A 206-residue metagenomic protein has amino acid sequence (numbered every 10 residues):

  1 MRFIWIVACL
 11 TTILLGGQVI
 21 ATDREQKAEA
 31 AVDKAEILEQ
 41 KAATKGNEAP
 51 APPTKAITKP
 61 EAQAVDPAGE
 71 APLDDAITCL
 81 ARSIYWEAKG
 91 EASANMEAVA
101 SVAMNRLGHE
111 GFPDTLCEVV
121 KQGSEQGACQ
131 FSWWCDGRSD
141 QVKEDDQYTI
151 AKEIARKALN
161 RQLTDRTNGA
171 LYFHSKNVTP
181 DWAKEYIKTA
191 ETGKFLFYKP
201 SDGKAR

Functional and structural regions predicted by a protein language model:
R2-A8: Sec-dependent signal peptide recognition, specifically the positively charged N-region followed immediately by
I13: Localized chelating/binding microdomains that coordinate divalent metal ions or stabilize phosphate-bearing
G16-Q18: N-terminal signal peptide c-region/cleavage motif recognized by signal peptidases
T22-E25, P50, T54-R206: Bacterial extracytoplasmic/cell-wall-associated proteins, especially those involved in peptidoglycan
D23-Q40: Short N-terminal segments immediately surrounding and downstream of signal-peptide cleavage
E39-G46, A51: Intrinsically disordered, low-complexity, charge-biased segments
